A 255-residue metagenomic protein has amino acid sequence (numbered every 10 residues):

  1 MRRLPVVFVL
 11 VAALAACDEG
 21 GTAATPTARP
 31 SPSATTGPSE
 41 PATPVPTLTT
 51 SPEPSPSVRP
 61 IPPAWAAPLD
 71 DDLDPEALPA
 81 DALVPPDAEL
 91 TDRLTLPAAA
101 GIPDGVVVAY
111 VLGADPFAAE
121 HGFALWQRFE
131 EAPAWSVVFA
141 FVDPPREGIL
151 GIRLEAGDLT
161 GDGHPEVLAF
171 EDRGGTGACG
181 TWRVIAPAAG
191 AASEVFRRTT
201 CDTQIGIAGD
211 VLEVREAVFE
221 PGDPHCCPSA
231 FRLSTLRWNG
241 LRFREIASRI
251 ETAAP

Functional and structural regions predicted by a protein language model:
R2-V6, A13-T91, A192-R197, T203-P255: Acidic, small-residue rich beta-repeat scaffolds with periodic aromatic anchors
W65-G157: Solvent-exposed, non-transmembrane segments of extracytoplasmic/periplasmic domains
A100-V111, D158-D172, G209-A217: Acidic/hydrophobic-patterned starts of short beta strands in beta-sheet-rich repeat architectures
Y110-E120, F129-E131, E171-G175, P187-A188 (+1 more regions): Short, flexible beta-strand-to-coil junctions
P116-A124, T176-I185, G222-S234: Structural motif
F123-A134, P187, S234-L241: Short beta-strand segments and strand-loop junctions that repeat across beta-rich extracellular domains
E147, I152-A186: Mid-length scaffold segments of soluble, non-membrane domains
G180-T200: Extracellular C-terminal loop/segment signatures of secreted glycoproteins
